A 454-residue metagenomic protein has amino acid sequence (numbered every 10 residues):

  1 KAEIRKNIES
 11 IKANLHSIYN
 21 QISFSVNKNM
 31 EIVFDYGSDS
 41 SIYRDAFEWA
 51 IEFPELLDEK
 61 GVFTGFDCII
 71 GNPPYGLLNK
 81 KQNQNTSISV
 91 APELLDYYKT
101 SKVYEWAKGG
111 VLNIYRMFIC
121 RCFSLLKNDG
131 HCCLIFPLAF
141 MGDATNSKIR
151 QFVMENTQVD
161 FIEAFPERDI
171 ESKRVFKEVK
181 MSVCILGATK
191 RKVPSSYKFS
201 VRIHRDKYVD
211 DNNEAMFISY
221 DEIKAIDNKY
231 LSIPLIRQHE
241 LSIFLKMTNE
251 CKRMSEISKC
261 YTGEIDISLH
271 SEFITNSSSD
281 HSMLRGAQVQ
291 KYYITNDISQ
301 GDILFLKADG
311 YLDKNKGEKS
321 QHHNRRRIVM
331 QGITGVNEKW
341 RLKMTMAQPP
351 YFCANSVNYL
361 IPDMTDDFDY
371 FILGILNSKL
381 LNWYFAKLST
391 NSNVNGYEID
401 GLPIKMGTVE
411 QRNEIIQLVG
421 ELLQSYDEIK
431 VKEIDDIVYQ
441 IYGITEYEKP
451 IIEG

Functional and structural regions predicted by a protein language model:
K1-E48, D58-C68, K80: Basic, amphipathic N-terminal segments
F34, Y220-D221, N228-L269, D280 (+2 more regions): Non-catalytic DNA-recognition/assembly elements of restriction-modification systems
E48-I274, F352-V357, M364, D369 (+1 more regions): Signature of N6-adenine DNA methyltransferases within the class I
D67, T86-P92, S255, T275-D309: DNA target-recognition patches
S101-Y104, E264-I267, Q290-S320: Sequence-specific dsDNA recognition surfaces
C122-K127, V357-D369, N382-E428, Y442-E446: Proline-centric
K177, T275-S277, D297-A308, S320-H323 (+3 more regions): Short, surface-exposed loop/turn microsegments at beta-strand edges and helix-strand junctions
Q331-I333, N337-L373: A short beta-sheet element
